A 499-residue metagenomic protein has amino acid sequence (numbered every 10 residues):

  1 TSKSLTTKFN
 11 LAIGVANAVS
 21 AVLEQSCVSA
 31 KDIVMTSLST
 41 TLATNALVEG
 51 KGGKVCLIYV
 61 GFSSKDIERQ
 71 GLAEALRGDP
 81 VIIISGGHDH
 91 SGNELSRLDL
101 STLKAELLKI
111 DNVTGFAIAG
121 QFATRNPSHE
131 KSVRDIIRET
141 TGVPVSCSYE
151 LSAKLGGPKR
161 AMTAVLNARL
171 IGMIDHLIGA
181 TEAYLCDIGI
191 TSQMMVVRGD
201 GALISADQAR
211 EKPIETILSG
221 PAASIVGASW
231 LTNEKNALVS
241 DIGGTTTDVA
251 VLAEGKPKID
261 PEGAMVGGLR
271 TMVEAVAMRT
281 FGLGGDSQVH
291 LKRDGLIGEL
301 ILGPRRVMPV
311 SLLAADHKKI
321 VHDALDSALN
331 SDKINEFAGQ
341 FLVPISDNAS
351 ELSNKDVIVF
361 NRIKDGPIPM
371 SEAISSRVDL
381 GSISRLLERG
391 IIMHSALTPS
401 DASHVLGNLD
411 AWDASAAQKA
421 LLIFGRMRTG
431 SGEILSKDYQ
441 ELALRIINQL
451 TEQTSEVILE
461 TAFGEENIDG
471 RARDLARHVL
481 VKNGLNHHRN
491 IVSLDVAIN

Functional and structural regions predicted by a protein language model:
T1-N499: N-terminally biased helix-coil "hinge/interface" segments that flank
